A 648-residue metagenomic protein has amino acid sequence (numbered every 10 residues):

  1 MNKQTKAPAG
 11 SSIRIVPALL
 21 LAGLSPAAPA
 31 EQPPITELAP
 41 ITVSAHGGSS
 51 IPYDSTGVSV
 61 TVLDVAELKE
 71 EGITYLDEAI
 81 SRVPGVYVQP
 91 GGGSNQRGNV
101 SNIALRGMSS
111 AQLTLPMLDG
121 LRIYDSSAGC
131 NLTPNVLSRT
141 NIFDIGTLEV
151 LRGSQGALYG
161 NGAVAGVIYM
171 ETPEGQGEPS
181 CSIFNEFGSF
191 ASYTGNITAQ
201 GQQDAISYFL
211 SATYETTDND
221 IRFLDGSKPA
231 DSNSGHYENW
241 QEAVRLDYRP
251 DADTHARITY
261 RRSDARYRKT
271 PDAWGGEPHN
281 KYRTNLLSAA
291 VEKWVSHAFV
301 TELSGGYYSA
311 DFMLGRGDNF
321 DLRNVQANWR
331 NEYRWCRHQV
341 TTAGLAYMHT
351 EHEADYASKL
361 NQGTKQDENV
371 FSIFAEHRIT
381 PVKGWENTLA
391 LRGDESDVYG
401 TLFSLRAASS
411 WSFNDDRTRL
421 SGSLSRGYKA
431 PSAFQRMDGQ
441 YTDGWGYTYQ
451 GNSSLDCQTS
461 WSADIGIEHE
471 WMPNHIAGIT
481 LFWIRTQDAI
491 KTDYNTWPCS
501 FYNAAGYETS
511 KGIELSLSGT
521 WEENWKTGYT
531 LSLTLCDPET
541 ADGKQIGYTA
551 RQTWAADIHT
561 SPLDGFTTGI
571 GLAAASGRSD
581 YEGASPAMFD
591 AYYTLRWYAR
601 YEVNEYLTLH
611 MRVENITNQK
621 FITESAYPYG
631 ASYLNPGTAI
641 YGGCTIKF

Functional and structural regions predicted by a protein language model:
P40-E71, R97, N102: N-terminal periplasmic "start-of-domain" segments of outer-membrane beta-barrel proteins
L76-A79, S101-A104, M117-D119, P134-S138 (+3 more regions): N-terminal periplasmic accessory domains that precede and gate Gram-negative outer-membrane beta-barrel machines
D77, S81-R122: Extracytoplasmic beta-strand/coil segments of soluble accessory domains associated with Gram-negative outer-membrane
R122-R152: Short acidic/polar hinge/loop motifs at secondary-structure boundaries that mediate gating or recognition
G156-A157, Y169-E171, Q176-E178, F184-E186 (+3 more regions): Periplasmic-side early beta-strands and strand-to-turn transitions of outer-membrane beta-barrels
Q200, S211, D247-R249, G422 (+3 more regions): Conserved C-terminal beta-signal and adjacent last beta-strands/turns of outer-membrane beta-barrel proteins
G275-W294, F320-R323, Q366-E368, S412 (+6 more regions): Outer-membrane beta-barrel signature, preferentially recognizing the C-terminal barrel domain of Gram-negative
T380-N387, N474-T486, N503-E582, T617: Gram-negative outer-membrane beta-barrel transporters
